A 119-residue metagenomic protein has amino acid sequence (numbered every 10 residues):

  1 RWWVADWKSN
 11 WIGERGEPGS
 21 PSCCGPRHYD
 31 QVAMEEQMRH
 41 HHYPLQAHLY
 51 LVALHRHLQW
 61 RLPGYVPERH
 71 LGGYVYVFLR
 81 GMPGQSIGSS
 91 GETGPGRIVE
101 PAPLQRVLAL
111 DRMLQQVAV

Functional and structural regions predicted by a protein language model:
R1-V119: Structural signature of nuclease core domains in nucleic-acid processing machines
